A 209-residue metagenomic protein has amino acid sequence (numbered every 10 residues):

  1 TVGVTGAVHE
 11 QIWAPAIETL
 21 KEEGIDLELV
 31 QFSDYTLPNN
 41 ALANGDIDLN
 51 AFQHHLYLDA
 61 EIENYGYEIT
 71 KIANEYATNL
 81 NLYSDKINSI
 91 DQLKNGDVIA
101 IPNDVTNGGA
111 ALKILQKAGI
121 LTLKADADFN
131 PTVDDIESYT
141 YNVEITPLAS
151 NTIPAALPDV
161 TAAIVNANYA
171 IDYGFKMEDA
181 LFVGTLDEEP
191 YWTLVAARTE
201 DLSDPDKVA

Functional and structural regions predicted by a protein language model:
V2-G6, V98-V105, V183-G184: Short beta-strand->loop
G6-E28: Short, polar/charged alpha-helical segment
A7, S33-Y35, G45-D59, Y76 (+3 more regions): Beta->alpha turn/N-cap motifs
L29-N40, D128-A155: Short helix-initiation/N-cap motifs at beta->coil->alpha
A60-I72, K86-I87, D159, I164 (+1 more regions): Ligand-binding "clamshell"
I72-L121: A conserved helix-loop-strand patch within extracytoplasmic ligand-binding domains of the periplasmic binding
N79-I90, W192-P205: A bilobed periplasmic-binding-protein/Venus flytrap-type ligand-binding module shared by bacterial periplasmic
N95-D97, S203-V208: Short amphipathic alpha-helical coupling segments at ligand-binding clamshell hinges and other catalytic/signaling
